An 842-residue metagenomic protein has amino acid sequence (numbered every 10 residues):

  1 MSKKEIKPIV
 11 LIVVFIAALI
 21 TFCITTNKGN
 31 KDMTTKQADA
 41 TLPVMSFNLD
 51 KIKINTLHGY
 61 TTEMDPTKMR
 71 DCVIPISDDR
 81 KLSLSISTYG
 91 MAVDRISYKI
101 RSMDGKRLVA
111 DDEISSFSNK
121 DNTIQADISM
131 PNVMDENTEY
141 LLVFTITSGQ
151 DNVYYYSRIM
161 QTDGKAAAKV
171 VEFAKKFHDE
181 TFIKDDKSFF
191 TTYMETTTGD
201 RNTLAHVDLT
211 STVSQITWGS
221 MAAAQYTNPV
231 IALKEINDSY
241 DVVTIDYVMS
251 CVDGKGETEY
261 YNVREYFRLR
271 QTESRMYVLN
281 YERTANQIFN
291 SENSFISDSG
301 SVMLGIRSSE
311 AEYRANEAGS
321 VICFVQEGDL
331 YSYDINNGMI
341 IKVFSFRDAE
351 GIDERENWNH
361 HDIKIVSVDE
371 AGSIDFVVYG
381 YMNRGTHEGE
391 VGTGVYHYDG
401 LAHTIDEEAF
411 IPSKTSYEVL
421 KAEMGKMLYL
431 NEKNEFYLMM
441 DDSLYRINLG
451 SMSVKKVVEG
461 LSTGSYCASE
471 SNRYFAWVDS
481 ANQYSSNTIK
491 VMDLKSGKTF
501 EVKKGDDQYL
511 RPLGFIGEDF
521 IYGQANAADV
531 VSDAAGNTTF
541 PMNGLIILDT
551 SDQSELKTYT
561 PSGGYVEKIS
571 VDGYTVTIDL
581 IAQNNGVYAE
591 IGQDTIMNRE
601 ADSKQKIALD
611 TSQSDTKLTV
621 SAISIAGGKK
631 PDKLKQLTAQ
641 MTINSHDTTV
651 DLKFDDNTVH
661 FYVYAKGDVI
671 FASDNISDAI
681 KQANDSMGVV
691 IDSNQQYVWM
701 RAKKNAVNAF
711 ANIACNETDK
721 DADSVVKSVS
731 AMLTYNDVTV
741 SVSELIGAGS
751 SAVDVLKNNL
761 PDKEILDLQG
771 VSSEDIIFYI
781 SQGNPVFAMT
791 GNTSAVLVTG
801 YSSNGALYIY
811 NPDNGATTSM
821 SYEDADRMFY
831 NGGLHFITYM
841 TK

Functional and structural regions predicted by a protein language model:
M1-I16, T25: N-terminal Sec-pathway targeting helices
T25-K31, T67-S83, D94-N119, D127-L141 (+3 more regions): Surface-exposed, charged secondary-structure patches
T35-K99, D104-L108, E139-S220, I296-M339 (+18 more regions): Core segments of small alpha/beta cavity-forming domains
A110-E113, Y281, I340-A349, I405-S413 (+3 more regions): Beta-propeller fold detector
Y140, E235-S250, G372-V378, F520-A525 (+2 more regions): A short hydrophobic beta-strand element
Y240-V278, E282, Y810-T818: Exposed beta-sheet edge and beta->alpha loop/turn motif
I335-G338, G400-L401, N448-M452, D493-G497 (+1 more regions): Short loop/turn segments that connect beta-strands within beta-propeller blades
N708-K842: Conserved active-site-adjacent core of cysteine acyl-enzyme catalytic domains
